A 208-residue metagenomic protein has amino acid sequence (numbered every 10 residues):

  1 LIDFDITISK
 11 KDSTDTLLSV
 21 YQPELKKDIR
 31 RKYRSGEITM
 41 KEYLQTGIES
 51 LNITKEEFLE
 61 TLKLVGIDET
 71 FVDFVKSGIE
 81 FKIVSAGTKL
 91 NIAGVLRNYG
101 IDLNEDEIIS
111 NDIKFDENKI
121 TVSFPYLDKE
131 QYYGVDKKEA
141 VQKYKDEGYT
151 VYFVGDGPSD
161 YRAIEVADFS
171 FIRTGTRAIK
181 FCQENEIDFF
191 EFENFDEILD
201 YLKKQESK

Functional and structural regions predicted by a protein language model:
L1-G100, E105-D112: Alpha-helical substrate-recognition element adjacent to the catalytic core
E60-V65, L127-Y133, G148-Y149: Short, flexible loop segments at the rims of nucleotide/cofactor-binding pockets, characterized by
I83-A86, Y149-N185: Acidic, Mg2+-coordinating phosphoryl-transfer loop and its flanking beta/alpha structural elements, shared across
L103-Q131: Histidine/lysine/aspartate-rich catalytic loop segments that bind and position anionic ligands
K114-T121, K180-D188, L199-Q205: Short, charged, surface-exposed secondary-structure boundary motifs
Y132-S159: Conserved Lys-Pro-Asp/Glu-containing loop-to-beta segment of HAD-superfamily phosphomonoesterases, centered on
F171-R173, F189-N194: Short acidic-hydrophobic, aromatic-tinged amphipathic segments that line or gate anion-handling sites
